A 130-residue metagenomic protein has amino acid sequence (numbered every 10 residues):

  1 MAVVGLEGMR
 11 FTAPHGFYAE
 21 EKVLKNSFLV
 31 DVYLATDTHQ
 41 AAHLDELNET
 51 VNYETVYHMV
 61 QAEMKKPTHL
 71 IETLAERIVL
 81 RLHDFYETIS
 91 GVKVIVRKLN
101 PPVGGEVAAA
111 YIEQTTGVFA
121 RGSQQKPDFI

Functional and structural regions predicted by a protein language model:
M1-I130: N-terminal, polar/charged subdomain of small-to-medium soluble alpha/beta proteins
